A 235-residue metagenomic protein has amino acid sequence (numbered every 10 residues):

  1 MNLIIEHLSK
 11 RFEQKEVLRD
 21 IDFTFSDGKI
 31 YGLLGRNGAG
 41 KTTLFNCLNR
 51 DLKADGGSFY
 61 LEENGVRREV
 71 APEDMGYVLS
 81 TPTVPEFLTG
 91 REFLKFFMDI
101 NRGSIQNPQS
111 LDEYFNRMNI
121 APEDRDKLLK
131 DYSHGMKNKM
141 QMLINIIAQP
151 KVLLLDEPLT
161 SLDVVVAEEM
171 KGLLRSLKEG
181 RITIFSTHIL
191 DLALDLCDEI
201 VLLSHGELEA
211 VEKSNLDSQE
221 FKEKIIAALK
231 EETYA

Functional and structural regions predicted by a protein language model:
L3-I5, L18-D20, P72: Conserved structural motif at the start of ABC-family nucleotide-binding domains
L34-R36: The feature captures the beta-strand-to-loop junction immediately N-terminal to the Walker
N49: Helix-to-loop junction immediately C-terminal to a conserved catalytic motif
A54-A71, A210: Conserved ABC transporter NBD signature motif
L153-E157: Catalytic Walker B motif of ABC-type/P-loop ATPase nucleotide-binding domains
V164-V166: Helix N-cap at the start of a conserved alpha-helix in ABC-type nucleotide-binding domains
